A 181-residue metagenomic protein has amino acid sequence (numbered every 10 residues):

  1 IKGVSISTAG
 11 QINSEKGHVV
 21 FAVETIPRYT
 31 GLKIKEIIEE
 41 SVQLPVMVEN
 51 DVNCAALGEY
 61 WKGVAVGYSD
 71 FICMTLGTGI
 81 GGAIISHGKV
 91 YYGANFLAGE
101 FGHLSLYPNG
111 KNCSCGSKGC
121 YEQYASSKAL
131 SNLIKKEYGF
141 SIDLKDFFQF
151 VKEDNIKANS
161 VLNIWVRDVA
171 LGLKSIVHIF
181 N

Functional and structural regions predicted by a protein language model:
I1, Y121-Q123, S131-N181: Adenine-nucleotide phosphate-binding core of ATP-dependent small-molecule kinases
K2-V4, Q11-D70: Glycine-rich phosphate-binding loop and adjoining helix at the ATP-binding site of ATP-dependent phosphoryl-transfer
A9-I12, G77-G79: Short glycine-rich anion-binding loops that position phosphate/pyrophosphate groups of nucleotides and phosphorylated
T25-K33, A125, I156, S160: Residues at secondary-structure transition points
E36, V46-V52, L106-S141: Glycine-rich phosphate-binding loop plus the immediately following alpha-helix
V66-Y124: Glycine-rich phosphate-binding loop of actin/hexokinase-like ATP-binding domains
